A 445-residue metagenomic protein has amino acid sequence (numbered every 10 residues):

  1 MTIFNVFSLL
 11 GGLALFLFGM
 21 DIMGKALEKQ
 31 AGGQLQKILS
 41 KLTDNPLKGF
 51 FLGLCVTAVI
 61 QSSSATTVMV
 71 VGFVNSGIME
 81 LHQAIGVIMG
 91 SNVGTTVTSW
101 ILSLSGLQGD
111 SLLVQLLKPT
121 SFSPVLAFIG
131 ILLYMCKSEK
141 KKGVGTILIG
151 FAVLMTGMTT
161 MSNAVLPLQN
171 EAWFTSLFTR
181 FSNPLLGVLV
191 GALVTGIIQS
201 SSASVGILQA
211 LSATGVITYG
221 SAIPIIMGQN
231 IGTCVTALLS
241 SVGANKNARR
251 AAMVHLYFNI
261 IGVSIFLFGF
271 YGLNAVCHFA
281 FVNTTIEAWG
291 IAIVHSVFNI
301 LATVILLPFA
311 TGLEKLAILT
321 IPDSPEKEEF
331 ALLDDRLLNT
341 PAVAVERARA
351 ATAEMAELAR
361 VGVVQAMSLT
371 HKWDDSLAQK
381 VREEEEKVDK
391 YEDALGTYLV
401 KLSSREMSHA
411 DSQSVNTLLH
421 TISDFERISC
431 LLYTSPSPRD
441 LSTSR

Functional and structural regions predicted by a protein language model:
M1-F7, D110-S121, L177-F178, I293: Interfacial loop-to-helix junctions that mark the boundaries of transmembrane helices in multi-pass membrane
T2-L42, I147-L193, L211: Helix-loop-helix hairpins and the membrane-proximal interhelical loops of multi-pass alpha-helical transport proteins
L10-D21, G53, L126-M135, G150-T160 (+4 more regions): Hydrophobic core segments of alpha-helical transmembrane domains in multi-pass membrane transport and ion-translocation
G24-E28, V56-A65, V165-L166, V194-A203 (+2 more regions): Short helix-coil transition sites and intra-membrane helix breaks within transmembrane domains of multi-pass
G33, K41, N45, G53 (+12 more regions): Alpha-helical transmembrane segments of multi-pass membrane proteins, especially transporters and channels
V59-T66, I85-I101, P119-S123, L154 (+5 more regions): Membrane-embedded alpha-helical segments of transport systems, primarily multispan ion/solute transporters
M69-S91, S99-S121, M158, T195-G232 (+3 more regions): Membrane-interfacial helix-loop connectors
M79, S105, I217, G243-R250 (+7 more regions): Cytosolic, long alpha-helical scaffolding segments
